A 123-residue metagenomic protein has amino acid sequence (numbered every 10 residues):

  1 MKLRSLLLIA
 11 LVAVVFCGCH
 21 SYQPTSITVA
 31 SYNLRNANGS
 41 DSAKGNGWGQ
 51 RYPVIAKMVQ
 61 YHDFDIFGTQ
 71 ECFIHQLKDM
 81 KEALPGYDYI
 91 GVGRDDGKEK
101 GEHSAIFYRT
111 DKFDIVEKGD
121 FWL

Functional and structural regions predicted by a protein language model:
M1-T25: Bacterial Sec-dependent N-terminal signal peptides
V15, A30, G68: Conserved Rossmann-like nucleotide-binding pocket used by diverse enzymes that bind dinucleotide cofactors
T28-N33, I106: Soluble periplasmic/extracytoplasmic beta-strand elements of cell-envelope proteins
S31-P53, D95-E99, G119-L123: Acidic/histidine-rich helix-loop elements that form or flank divalent-metal/phosphate-binding sites at the catalytic
I55, V59, D63-F67: Proline-aspartate-enriched helix->loop->beta-strand connector
I66-L123: Structured beta-strand-rich core segments of catalytic domains in phosphoester-bond hydrolases
